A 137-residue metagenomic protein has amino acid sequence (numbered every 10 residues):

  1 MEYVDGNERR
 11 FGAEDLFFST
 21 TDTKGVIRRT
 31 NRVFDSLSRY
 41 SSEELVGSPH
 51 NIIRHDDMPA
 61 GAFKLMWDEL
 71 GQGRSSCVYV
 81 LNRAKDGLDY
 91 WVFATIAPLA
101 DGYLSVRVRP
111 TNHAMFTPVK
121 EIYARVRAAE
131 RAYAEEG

Functional and structural regions predicted by a protein language model:
E2-R125: Sensory/regulatory domains in signal-transduction proteins
R127-G137: Signal-transducing coiled-coil/dimerization helices and immediately adjacent hinge/linker segments that couple sensory
